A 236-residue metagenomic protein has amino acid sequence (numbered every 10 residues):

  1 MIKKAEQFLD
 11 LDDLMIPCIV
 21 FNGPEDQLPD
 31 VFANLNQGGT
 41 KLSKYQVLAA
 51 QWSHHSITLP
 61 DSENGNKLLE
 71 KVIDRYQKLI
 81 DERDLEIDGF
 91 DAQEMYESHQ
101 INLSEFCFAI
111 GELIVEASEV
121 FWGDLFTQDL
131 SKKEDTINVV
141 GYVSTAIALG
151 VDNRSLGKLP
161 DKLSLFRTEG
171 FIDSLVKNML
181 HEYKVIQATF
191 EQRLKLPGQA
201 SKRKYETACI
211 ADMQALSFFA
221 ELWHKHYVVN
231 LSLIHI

Functional and structural regions predicted by a protein language model:
M1-G123, E206-C209, F218-A220, L231: Basic- and aromatic-enriched surface patches that contact anionic nucleotides/nucleic acids
K3, K67-D81, E97, S131 (+4 more regions): Polar/charged alpha-helical tracts
D10-D12, S62, N102, D129-K132 (+4 more regions): Serine/threonine-rich low-complexity intrinsically disordered regions
D30, N138-Y142, M213, S217: Amphipathic alpha-helical interaction segments
E119-P160: C-terminal solvent-exposed extensions
A146, G150-T207, Q214, W223: Structured, charged N-terminal subsegments at the starts of enzyme catalytic cores and at intra-chain domain/subunit
A220-H226: Short glycine/serine- and small hydrophobic-enriched flexible loop segments
I234-I236: Conserved small/polar residues in nucleotide/adenosyl-binding loops
